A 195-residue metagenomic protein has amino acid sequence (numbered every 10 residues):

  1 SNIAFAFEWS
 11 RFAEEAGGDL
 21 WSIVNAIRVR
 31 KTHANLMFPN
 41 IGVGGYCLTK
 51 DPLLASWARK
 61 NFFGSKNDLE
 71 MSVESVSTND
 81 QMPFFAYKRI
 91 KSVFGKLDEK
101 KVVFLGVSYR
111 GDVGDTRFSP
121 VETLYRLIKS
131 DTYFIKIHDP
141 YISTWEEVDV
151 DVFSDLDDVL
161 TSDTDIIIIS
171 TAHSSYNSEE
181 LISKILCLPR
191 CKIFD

Functional and structural regions predicted by a protein language model:
S1-D195: Structural/interface elements that position substrates and couple domains in central-metabolism enzymes
